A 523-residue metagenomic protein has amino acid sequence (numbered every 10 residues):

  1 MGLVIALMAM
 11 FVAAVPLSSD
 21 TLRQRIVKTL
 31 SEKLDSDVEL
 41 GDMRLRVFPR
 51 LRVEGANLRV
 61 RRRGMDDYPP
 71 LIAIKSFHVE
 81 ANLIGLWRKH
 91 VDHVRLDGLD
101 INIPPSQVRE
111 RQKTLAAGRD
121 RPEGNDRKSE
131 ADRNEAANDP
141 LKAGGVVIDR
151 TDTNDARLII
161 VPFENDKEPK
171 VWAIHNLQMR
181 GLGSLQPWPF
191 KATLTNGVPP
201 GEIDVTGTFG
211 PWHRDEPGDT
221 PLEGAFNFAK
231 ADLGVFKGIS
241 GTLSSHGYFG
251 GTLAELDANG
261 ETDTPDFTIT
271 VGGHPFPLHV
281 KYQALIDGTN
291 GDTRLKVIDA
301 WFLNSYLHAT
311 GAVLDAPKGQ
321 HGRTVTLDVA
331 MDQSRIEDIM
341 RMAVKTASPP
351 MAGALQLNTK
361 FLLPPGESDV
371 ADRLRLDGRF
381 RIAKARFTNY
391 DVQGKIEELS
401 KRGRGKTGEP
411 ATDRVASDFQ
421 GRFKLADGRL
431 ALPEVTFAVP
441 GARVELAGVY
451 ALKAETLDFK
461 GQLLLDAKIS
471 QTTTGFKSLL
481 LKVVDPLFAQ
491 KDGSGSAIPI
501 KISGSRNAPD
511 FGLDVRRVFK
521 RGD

Functional and structural regions predicted by a protein language model:
M1-V4: N-terminal Sec-pathway targeting helices
A6-V108: Terminal hydrophobic membrane-targeting helix
T29-E32, V47, L86-H93, D97-K113 (+7 more regions): Membrane-proximal interfacial segments on either side of biological membranes
M43, L51, A56, D149 (+6 more regions): Residue-level detector of beta-strand structural context in well-folded domains
N57-L58, F190-G197, K296-F302, P433-V439: Short beta-strand segments that buttress and anchor functional surface loops
A116-A137, G522-D523: Compositionally biased, proline/threonine/alanine/serine-rich low-complexity intrinsically disordered stretches
A416-Q420: Generic long, charged, amphipathic alpha-helical segments
F423-A431, T436-R443: Extended serine/threonine-enriched, polar tracts that run as long, contiguous segments within proteins
